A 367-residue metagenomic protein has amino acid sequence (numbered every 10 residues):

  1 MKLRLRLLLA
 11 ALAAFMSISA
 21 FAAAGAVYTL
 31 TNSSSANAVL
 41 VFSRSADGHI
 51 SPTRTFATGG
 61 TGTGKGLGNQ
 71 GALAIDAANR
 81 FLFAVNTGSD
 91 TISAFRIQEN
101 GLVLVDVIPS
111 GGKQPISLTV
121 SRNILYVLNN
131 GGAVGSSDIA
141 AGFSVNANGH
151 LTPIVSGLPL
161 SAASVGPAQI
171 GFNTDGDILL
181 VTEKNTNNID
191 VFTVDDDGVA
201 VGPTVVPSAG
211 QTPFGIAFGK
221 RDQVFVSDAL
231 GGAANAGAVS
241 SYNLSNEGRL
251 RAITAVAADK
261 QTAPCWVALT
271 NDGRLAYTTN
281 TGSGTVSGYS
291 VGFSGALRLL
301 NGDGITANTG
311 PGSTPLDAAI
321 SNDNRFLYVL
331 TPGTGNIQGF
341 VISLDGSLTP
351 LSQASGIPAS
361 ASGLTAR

Functional and structural regions predicted by a protein language model:
A23-R44: An edge-strand/N-cap motif at the start of beta-rich repeat modules
T29, A84, V127, V181 (+3 more regions): Residue position within the beta-strands of beta-propeller blades
N32-S34, R44, T87, N130-G132 (+10 more regions): Short loop/turn segments immediately following the C-termini of beta-strands
A36-L40, T91, G135-A141, N188-V191 (+3 more regions): Structural motif
V41-H49, F95-G101, G142-L151, F192-V199 (+3 more regions): Short loop/turn segments immediately following beta-strands, especially the blade-tip and inter-blade linker loops
P52-G64, V103-I108, P153-L160, V201-P207 (+3 more regions): A short beta-strand motif characteristic of beta-propeller blades
G59-A78, S110-I124, P159-I178, S208-G232 (+4 more regions): Beta-rich, blade/repeat-based domains predominating in secreted/periplasmic proteins but also intracellular
P332-R367: Blade-level signature of beta-propeller repeat domains, shared across WD40, Kelch, NHL, RCC1 and BNR/Asp-box propellers
